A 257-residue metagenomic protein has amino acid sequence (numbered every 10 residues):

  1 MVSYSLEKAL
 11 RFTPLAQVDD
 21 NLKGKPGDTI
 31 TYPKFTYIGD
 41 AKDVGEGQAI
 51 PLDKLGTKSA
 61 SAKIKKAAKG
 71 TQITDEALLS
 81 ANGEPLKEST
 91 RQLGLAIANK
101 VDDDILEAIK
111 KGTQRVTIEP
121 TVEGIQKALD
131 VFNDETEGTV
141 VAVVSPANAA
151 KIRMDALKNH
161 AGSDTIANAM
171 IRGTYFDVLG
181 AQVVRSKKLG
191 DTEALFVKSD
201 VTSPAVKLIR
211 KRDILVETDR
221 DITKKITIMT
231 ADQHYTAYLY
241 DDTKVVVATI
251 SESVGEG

Functional and structural regions predicted by a protein language model:
M1-T13, L22-Y37, L55-I64, D155-G257: Sequence/fold signature of self-assembling virion shell proteins
Q17: Charged, often Cys/His-bearing segments associated with DNA-binding zinc-finger transcription factors
Y32, G56-Q114, N133-D134, A142 (+2 more regions): Long, contiguous amphipathic alpha-helices that act as assembly "spine/axial" helices in icosahedral shell and virion
Y37-G39, K69, L78, A149 (+2 more regions): Generic "edge-of-domain/loop-turn" microfeature
D40-D43, A81-N82, K151-M154, Y238-Y240: Short helix/loop capping segments that flank catalytic or ligand/cofactor-binding pockets
V44-G47, P51-S59: Active-site-flanking structural segment that lines cofactor/substrate pockets
T74, V143-N148, V197-S199, D241: Helix N-cap / beta->alpha transition motif
A108-A181: Extended, solvent-exposed, turn-rich assembly/linker loops in the middle of proteins
